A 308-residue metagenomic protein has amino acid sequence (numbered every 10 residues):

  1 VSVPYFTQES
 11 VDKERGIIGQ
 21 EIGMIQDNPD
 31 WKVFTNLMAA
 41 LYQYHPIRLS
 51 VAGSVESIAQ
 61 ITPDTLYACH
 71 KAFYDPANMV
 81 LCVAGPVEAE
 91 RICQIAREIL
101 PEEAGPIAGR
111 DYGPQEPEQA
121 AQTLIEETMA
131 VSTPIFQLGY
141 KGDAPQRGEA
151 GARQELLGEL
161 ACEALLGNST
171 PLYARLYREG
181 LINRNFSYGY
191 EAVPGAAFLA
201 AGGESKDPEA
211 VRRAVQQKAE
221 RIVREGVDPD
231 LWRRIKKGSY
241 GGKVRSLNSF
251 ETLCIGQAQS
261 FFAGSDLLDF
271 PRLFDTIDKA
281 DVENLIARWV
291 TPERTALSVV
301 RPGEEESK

Functional and structural regions predicted by a protein language model:
V1-G109, R147, R153, C162 (+2 more regions): Charge-rich, well-structured scaffold segments of protease-associated domains
P106-P171: His/Glu-based metal-binding/catalytic segments typifying zinc-dependent metallopeptidases
